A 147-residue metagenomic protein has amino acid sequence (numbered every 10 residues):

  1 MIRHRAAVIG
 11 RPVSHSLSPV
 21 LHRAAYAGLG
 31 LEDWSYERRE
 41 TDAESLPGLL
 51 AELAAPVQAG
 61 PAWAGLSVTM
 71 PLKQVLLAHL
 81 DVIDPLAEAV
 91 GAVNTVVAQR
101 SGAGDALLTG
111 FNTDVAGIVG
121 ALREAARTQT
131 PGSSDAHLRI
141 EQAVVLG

Functional and structural regions predicted by a protein language model:
M1-I2, R139: Immediate post-signal peptide segment of exported/extracytoplasmic ligand-binding proteins
I2-T128: Phosphate/diphosphate ligand-binding glycine-rich loop within oxidoreductases
A125-G147: Glycine-rich NAD(P)-binding loop of Rossmann-like domains
